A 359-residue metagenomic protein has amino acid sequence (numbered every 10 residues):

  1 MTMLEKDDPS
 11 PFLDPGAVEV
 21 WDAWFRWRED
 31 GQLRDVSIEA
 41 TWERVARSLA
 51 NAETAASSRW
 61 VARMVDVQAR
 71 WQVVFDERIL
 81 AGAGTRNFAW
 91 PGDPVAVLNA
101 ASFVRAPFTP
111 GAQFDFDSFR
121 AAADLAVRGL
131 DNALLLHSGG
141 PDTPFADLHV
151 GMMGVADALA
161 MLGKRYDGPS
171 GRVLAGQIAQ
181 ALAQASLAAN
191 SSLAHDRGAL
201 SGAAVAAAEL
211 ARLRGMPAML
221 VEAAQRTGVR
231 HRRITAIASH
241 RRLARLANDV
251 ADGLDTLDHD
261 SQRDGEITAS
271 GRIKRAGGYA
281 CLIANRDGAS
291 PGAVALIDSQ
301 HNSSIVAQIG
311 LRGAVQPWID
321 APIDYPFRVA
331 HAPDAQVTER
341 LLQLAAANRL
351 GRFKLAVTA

Functional and structural regions predicted by a protein language model:
M1-A359: Long, C-terminal-biased catalytic regions of enzyme "large/alpha" subunits
